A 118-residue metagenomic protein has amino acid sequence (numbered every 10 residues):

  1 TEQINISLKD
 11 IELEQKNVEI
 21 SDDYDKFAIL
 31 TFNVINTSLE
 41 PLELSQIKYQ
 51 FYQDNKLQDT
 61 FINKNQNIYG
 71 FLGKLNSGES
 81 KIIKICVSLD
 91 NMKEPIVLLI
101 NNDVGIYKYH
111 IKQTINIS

Functional and structural regions predicted by a protein language model:
T1-Y24: Low-complexity, acidic Ser/Thr/Pro/Gly-rich terminal tails and inter-domain linkers that flank the onset of structured
Q3, I29, P41-K48, P95-V97: Exposed beta-strand and adjacent loop surfaces of beta-rich binding modules that mediate intermolecular recognition
Y24-K26, E79: Residue-level preference for beta-strand/loop junctions
A28-N36: Short, well-ordered beta-strand segments enriched in hydrophobic/aromatic residues
I35-K81: The feature marks short-to-medium sequence segments in extracytoplasmic or secretory-pathway proteins
Y49-Q50, N76-S118: Surface-exposed edge beta-strand/loop patches
